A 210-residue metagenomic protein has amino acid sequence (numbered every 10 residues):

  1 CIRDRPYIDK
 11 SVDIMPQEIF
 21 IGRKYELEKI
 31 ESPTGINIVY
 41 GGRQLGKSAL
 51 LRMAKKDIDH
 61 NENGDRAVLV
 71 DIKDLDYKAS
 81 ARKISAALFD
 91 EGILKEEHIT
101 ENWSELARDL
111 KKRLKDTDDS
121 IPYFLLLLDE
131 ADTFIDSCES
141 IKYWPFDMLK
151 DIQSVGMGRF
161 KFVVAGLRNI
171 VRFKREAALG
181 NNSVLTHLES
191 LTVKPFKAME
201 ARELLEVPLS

Functional and structural regions predicted by a protein language model:
R3-Q44, A49-D57, D116: Walker A/P-loop-proximal flanking segment of P-loop NTPase domains
L45, K73-Y77, T133, L167-R172 (+1 more regions): Conserved nucleotide-binding/hydrolysis micro-motifs of P-loop NTPases
A49-A54, S80-L88, W144-M148, S183 (+2 more regions): Alpha-helical scaffold elements adjacent to nucleotide-binding pockets in ATP/GTP-utilizing enzyme cores
K56-R66: Post-Walker A helix-loop "phosphate-sensing" segment adjacent to the P-loop in P-loop NTPases
G64-E97: Conserved NTP-binding/hydrolysis module of P-loop NTPases
S104-N169, R175-L179: Conserved Walker B catalytic segment
A177-K194: A short helix-turn-beta junction within AAA+ P-loop NTPase domains corresponding to the substrate/partner-engaging
T192-S210: Conserved small helical "lid"/interfacial subdomain of P-loop NTPases
